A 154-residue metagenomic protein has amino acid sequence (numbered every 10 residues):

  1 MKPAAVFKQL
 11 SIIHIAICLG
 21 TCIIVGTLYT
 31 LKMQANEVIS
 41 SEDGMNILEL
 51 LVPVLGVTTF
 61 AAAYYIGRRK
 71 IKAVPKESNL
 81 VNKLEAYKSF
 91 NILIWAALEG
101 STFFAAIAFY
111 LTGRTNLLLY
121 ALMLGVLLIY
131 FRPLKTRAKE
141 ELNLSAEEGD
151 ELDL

Functional and structural regions predicted by a protein language model:
M1-T21, K76-K83: Cytosolic-side membrane-entry/anchor segment at the start of a transmembrane helix
S11-G20, K88-L98: Select subsegments of transmembrane alpha-helices in polytopic membrane proteins, especially boundary-proximal
T21-K32, Y64, I129: Alpha-helical transmembrane segments of multi-pass membrane proteins
K32-E42: Membrane-interface helix termini and inter-helical loops of multi-pass transporters
G44-T59: Alpha-helical transmembrane segments
A61-K83: Membrane-helix interface/capping segments
A96-L118: Alpha-helical transmembrane segments and their membrane-interface junctions in multi-pass membrane proteins
A121-L154: Alpha-helical transmembrane segments and their immediate juxtamembrane interface regions
